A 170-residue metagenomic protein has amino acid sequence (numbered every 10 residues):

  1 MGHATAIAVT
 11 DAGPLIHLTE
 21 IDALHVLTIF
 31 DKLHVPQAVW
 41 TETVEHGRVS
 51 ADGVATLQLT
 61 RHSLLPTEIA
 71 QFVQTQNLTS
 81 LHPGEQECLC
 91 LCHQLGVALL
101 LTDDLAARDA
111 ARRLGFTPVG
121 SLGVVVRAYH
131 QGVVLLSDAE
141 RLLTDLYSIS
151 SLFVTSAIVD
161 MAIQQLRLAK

Functional and structural regions predicted by a protein language model:
G2-L99, L105, R112-F116, A157-K170: Active-site-proximal, substrate-binding regions of enzyme catalytic domains and RNA-binding/basic surfaces
D22, L57, G132-V134, S150: Short glycine-centered helix-capping/turn motifs at secondary-structure transition points
G96-L101, Y129-L136: Short helix-capping/linker segments at secondary-structure and domain boundaries
L105-A106, G123: Short, ordered loop/turn segments at secondary-structure junctions
D109-A110, L136: Short active-site-adjacent structural elements
A111-R112, H130-Q131, Y147-S148: Short Asp/Glu-rich motifs
V119-G132: Short alpha-helix plus adjacent loop in nuclease-associated cores
L135-K170: C-terminal binding/interaction regions
